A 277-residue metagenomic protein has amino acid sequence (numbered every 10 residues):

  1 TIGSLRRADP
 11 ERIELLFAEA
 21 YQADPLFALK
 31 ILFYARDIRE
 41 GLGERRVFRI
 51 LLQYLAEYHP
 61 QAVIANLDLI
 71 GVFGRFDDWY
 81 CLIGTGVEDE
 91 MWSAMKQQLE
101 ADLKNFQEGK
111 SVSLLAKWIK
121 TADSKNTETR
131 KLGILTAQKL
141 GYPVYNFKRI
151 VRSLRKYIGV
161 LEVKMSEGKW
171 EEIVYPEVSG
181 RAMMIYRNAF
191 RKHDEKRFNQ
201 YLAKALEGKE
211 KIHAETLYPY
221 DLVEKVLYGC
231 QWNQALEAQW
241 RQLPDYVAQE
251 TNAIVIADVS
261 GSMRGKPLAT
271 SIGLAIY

Functional and structural regions predicted by a protein language model:
T1-T270: Long lumenal/extracellular ectodomains of secretory and single-pass membrane proteins
T270-Y277: An active-site-proximal "capping" alpha-helix that borders the catalytic cofactor pocket
